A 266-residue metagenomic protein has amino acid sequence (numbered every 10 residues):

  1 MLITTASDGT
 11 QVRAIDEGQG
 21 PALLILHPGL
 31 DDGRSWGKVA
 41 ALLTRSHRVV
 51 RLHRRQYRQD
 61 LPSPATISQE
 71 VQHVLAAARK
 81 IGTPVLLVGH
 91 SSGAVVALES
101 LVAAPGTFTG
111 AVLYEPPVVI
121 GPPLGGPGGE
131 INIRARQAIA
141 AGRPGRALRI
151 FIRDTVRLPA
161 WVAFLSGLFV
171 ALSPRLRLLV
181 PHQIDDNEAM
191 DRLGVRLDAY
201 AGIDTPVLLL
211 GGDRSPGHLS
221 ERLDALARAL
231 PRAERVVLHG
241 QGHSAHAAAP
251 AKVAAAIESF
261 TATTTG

Functional and structural regions predicted by a protein language model:
A6-Q59: Conserved HGGG/HGGXW glycine-rich cap/lid loop of the alpha/beta-hydrolase fold
G18, A78-T83, F260, T264: Glycine-rich phosphate-binding loop signature in dinucleotide/nucleotide-binding domains
A41, V50-V88, K252-A255: Active-site loop/oxyanion-hole signature of alpha/beta-hydrolase fold enzymes
L52-R58, P117, H239-Q241: Short beta-to-alpha linker loops that shape the active-site pocket of alpha/beta-hydrolase fold enzymes
P84-L124: Conserved hydrolase catalytic core segment
I120-A171, D186-N187: Helix-rich cap/lid subdomain of alpha/beta-hydrolase
P174-R228, V237: Conserved serine/cysteine hydrolase catalytic core
L238-A251: Catalytic histidine-centered segment of alpha/beta-hydrolase-like enzymes
